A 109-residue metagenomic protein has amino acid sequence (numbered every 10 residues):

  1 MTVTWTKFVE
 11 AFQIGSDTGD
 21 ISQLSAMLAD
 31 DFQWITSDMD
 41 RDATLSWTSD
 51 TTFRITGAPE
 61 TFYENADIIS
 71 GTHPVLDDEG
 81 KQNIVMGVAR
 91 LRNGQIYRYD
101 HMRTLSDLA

Functional and structural regions predicted by a protein language model:
M1-S22, A26, D30: Short, low-complexity N-terminal intrinsically disordered segments enriched in polar/charged residues
M39, L45-A109: A beta-strand edge to alpha-helix "cap/lid" segment located at domain peripheries
